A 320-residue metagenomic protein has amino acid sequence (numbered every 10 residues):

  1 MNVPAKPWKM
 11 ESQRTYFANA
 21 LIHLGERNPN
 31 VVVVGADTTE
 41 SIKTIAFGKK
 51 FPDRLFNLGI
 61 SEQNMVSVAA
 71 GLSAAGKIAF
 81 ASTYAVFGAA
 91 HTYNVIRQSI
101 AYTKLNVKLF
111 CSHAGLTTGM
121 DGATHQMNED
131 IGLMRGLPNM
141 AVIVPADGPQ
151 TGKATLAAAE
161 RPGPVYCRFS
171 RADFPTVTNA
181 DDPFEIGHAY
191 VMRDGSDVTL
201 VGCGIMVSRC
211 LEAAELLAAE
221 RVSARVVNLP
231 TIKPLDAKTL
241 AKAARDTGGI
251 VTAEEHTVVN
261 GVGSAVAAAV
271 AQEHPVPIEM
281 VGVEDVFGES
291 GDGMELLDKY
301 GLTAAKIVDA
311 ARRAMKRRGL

Functional and structural regions predicted by a protein language model:
M1-R168, D173, P183: Thiamine diphosphate
N2, T15-Y16, N30, E40-K49 (+2 more regions): Thiamine diphosphate
